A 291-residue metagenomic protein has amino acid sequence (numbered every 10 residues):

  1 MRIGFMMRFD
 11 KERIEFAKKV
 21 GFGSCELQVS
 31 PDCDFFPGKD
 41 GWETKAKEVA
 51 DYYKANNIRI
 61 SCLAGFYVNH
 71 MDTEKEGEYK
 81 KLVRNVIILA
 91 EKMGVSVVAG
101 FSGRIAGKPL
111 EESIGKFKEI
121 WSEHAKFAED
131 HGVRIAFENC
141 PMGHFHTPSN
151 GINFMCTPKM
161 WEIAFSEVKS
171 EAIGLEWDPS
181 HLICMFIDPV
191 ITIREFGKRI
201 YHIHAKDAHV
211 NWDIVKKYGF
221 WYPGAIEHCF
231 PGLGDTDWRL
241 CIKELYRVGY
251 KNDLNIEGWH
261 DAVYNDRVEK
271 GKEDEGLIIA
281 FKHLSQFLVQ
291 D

Functional and structural regions predicted by a protein language model:
M1-G23, K54, G94-S96, T147 (+1 more regions): Histidine-acidic metal/acid-base catalytic patches
M1-R2, S61-H70, F220: N-terminal small/glycine-rich loop or linker at the start of catalytic domains across soluble metabolic enzymes
R8, D40-E43, G77-K81, G115 (+2 more regions): Conserved phosphate-coordination/catalytic loops
F9-K11, V29-P31, F66-N69, S102-A106 (+4 more regions): Active-site-proximal loop/turn and secondary-structure-junction residues that shape catalytic pockets, frequently
R13, V49, V86, H124 (+1 more regions): Aromatic/hydrophobic pocket-lining residues that form π-stacking "cages" and hydrophobic walls in ligand
L27, I60-A64, S96-S102, R134-N139 (+1 more regions): Short beta-strand segments at enzyme active-site cores
Q28-A50, I105-K108: Glycine-rich, proline-tolerant flexible connector loops at the mouths of alpha/beta enzymes
K54-A55, D72-G174, C184, E195 (+1 more regions): Active-site acidic/histidine proton-transfer and metal-coordination neighborhood in alpha/beta enzyme cores
